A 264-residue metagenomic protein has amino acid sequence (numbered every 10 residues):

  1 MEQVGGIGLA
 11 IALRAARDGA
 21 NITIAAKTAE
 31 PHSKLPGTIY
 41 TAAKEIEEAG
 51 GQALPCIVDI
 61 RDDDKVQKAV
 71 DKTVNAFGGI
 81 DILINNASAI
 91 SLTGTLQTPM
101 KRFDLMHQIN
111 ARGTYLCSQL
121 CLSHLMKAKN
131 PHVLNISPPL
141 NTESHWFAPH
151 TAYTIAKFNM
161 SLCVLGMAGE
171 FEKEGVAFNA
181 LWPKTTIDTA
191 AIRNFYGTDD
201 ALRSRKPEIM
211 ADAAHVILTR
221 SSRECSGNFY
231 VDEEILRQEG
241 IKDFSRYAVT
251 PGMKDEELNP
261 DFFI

Functional and structural regions predicted by a protein language model:
M1-K27: Canonical Rossmann dinucleotide-binding motif of NAD(H)/NADP(H)-dependent dehydrogenases/reductases, specifically
G19-T41: Conserved glycine-rich Rossmann-like NAD(P)H-binding loop of the short-chain dehydrogenase/reductase
G37, I57-A69, M100: The beta1-alpha1 cofactor-binding region of Rossmann-like NAD(H)/NADP(H)-dependent oxidoreductases
G94-D104: Substrate-binding pocket helix/loop in short-chain dehydrogenase/reductase
S118-Q119, L165: A short, exposed helix-loop element centered on a Lys and neighboring polar residues
M126-K173, W182-I187: Catalytic loop of short-chain dehydrogenase/reductase
A180-L181, T198-I264: C-terminal helical subdomain
